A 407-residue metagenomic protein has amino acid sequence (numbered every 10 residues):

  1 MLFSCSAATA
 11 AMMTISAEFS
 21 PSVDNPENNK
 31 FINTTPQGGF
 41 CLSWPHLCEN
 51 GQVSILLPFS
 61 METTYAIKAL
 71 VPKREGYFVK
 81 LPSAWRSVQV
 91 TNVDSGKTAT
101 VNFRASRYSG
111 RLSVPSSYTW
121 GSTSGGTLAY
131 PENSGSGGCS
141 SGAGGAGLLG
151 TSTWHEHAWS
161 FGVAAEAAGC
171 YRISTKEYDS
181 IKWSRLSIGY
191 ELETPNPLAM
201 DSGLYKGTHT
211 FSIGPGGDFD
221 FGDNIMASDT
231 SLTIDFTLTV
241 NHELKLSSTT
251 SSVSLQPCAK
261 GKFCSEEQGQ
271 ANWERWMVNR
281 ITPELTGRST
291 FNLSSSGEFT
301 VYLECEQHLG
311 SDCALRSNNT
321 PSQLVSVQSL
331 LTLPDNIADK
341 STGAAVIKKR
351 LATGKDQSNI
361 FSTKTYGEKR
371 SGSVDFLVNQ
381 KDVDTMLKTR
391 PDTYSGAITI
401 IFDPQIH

Functional and structural regions predicted by a protein language model:
M1-A11: Gram-negative bacterial Sec-dependent N-terminal signal peptides
S4, S160-G162, C264: Compositionally biased, low-structure terminal segments
A10-G121, L192-T332, D375-T393, A397 (+1 more regions): N-terminal small/polar-rich segments of proteins
S83, S95-G96, H157, G343 (+1 more regions): Intrinsic-disorder/low-complexity loop/linker signature
Q89, V93-S180: Short, low-complexity Pro/Thr/Gly
C139, A143-G207, G216-A227, Q357-S395 (+1 more regions): Exposed beta-sheet edge/beta-hairpin loop segments within beta-rich domains
S180-S184, K262-C264, N272-E274, I347-K349 (+1 more regions): N-terminal start-of-chain detector that recognizes signal peptides and the immediate post-cleavage beginning
S311-K369: Outer membrane beta-barrel transmembrane domains
